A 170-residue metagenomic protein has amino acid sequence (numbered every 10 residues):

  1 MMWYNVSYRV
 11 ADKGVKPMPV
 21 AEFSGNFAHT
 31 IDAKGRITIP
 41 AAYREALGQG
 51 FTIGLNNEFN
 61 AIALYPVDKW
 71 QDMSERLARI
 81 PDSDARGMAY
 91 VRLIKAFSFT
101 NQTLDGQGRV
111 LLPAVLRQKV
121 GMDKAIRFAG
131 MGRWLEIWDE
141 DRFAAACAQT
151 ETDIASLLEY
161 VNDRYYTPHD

Functional and structural regions predicted by a protein language model:
M1-H29, A33-K34, Y43-Q107, V115-D170: Flexible "stalk/tail and boundary" regions
